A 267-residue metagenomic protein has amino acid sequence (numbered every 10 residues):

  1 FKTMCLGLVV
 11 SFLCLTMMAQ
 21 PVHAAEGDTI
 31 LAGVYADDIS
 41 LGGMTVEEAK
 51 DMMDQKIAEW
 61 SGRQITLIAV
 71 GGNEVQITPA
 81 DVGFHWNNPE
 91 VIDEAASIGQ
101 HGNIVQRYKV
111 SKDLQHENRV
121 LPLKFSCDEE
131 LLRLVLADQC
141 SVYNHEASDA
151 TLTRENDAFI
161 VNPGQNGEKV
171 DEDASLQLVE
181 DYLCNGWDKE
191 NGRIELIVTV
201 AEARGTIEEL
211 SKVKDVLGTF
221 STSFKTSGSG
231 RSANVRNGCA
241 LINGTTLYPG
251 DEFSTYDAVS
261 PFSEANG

Functional and structural regions predicted by a protein language model:
F1-T3, G7: Positively charged n-region of N-terminal signal peptides that target proteins for export
T3, F12-G267: Surface-exposed, secretory/extracytoplasmic low-complexity segments enriched in Ser/Thr/Asn/Gly/Pro
